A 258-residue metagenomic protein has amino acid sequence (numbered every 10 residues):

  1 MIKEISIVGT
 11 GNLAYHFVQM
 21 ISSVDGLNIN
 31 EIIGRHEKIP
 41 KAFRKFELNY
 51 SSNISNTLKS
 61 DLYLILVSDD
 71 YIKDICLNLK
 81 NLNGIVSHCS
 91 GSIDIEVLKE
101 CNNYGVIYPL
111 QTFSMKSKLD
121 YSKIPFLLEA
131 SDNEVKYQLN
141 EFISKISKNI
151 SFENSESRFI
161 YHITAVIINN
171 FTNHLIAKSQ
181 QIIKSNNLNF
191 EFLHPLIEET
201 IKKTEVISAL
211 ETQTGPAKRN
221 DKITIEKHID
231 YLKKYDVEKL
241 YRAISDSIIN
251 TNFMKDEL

Functional and structural regions predicted by a protein language model:
M1-N53, L119: NAD(P)+-binding Rossmann beta1-loop-alpha1 motif at the extreme N-terminus of oxidoreductases
I2-E4, N83, K123: Phosphate-coordination loops involved in phosphoryl transfer and adenosine-cofactor binding
Y15, Q19-S23, L77, D230 (+1 more regions): Short, well-ordered alpha-helices that flank and scaffold nucleotide-derived cofactor binding pockets
E37-L119: Rossmann-like NAD(P)(H) cofactor-binding subdomain of soluble oxidoreductases
N103, K118-I160, T164, I168-E205: Internal alpha-helical scaffold of NAD(P)-dependent oxidoreductase catalytic cores
E198-L258: Interdomain hinge/lid region at the active-site interface of Rossmann-like NAD(P)-dependent oxidoreductases
